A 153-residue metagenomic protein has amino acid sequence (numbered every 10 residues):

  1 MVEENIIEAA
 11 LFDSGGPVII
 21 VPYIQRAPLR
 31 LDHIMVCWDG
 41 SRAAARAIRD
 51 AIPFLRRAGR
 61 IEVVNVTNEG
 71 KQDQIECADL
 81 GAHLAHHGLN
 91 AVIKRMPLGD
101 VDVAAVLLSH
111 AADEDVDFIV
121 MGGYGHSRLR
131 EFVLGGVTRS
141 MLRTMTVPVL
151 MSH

Functional and structural regions predicted by a protein language model:
M1, P28, R42-A45, G70-Q74 (+2 more regions): Loop/helix-junction capping segments adjacent to catalytic residues or to phosphate/diphosphate-binding pockets
M1-R60, V64, T144-H153: Intrinsically disordered or low-complexity boundary/linker segments at protein termini and domain junctions
E3-I6, E76-A78, L107-S109, V133-T138: Charged helix-capping and loop-helix junction motifs
A10-L11, L84, A111, L142: A generic structural signal for well-ordered alpha-helical segments
I24, T67, P97-G99: Short, solvent-exposed coil/turn elements at secondary-structure transition points
L31-D32, A47, Q72-E76, A104-V106 (+1 more regions): Short, well-ordered secondary-structure micro-motifs
G40-N90, K94: Redox- and metal-dependent alpha/beta enzyme cores, enriched for Fe-S-associated oxidoreductases and cofactor-handling
H86-I119, Y124-F132, R139, V147: Structural beta-alpha unit
